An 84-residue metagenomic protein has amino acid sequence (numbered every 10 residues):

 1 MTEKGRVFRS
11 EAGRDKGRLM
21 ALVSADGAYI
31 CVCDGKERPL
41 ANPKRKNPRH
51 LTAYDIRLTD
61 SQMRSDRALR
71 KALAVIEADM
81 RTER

Functional and structural regions predicted by a protein language model:
M1-K4, E11, A21-R84: Ferredoxin-like alpha/beta domains used as RNA- or RNAP-binding modules
G13-K16: Short, charged beta-turn/beta-strand-edge "cap" motif at the junction between a beta-strand and an adjacent loop
